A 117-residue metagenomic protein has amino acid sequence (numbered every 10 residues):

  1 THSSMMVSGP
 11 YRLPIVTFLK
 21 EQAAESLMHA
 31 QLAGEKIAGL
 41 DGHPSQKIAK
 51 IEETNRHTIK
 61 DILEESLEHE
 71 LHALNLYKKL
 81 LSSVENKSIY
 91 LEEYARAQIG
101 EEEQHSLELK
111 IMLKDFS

Functional and structural regions predicted by a protein language model:
T1-S117: Iron-associated oxidoreductase/ferritin-like identity signal
